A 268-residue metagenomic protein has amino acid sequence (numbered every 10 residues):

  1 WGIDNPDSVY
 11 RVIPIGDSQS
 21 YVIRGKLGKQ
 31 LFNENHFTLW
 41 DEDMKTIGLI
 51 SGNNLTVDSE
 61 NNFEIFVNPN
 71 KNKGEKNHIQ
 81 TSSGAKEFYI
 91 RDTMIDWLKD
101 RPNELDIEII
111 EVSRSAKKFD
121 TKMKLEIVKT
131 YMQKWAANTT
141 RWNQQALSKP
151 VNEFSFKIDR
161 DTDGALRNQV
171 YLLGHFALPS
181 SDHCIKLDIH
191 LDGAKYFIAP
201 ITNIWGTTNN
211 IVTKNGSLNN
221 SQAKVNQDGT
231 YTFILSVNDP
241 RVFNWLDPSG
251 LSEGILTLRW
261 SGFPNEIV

Functional and structural regions predicted by a protein language model:
W1-V268: A compositional/structural signature for long, glycine/proline-rich flexible linkers and loops on extracytoplasmic
